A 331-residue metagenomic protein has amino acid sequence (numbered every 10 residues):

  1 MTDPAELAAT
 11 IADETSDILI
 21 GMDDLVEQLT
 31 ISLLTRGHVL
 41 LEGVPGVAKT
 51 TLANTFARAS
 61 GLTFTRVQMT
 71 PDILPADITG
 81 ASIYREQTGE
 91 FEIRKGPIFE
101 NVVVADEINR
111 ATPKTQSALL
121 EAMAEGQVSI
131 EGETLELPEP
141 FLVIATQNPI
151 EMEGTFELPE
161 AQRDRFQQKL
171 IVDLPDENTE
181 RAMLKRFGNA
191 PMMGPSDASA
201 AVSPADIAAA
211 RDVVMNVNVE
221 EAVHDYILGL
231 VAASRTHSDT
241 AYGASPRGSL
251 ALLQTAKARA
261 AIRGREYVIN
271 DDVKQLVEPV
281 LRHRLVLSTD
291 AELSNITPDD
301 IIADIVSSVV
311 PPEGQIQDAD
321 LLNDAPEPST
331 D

Functional and structural regions predicted by a protein language model:
T2, I18, T155, V172-S245 (+5 more regions): Conserved C-terminal "switch" segment of AAA+ ATPases
T2-V39, V44: Pre-Walker A (pre-P-loop) alpha-helix and adjacent loop at the N terminus of AAA/AAA+ ATPase modules, a conserved
L29-I31, Y84-V104, E133: Conserved alpha-helical scaffold flanking the Walker A/P-loop in AAA+ ATPase domains
L33-P71, Y84: Walker A/P-loop
G43, D106-E107, A118: Walker B catalytic acidic pair
V44, I78, T146: P-loop (Walker A) phosphate-binding loop of NTP-binding proteins
R85-E90, A111, E125-V202, A208-V217 (+1 more regions): Canonical AAA+ ATPase core
T236-D331: C-terminal engagement/docking regions of AAA+ P-loop ATPases
